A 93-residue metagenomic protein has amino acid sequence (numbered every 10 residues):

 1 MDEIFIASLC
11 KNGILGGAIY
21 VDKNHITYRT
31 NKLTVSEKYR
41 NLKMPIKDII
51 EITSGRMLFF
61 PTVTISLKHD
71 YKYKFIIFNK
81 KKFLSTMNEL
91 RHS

Functional and structural regions predicted by a protein language model:
M1, I26, K47, D70-Y73 (+1 more regions): Short, surface-exposed, charged/polar-biased interaction segments
M1-N24, E37-L42, F78-K80, S85-S93: Anionic N-terminal interaction surfaces
E3, F60-I76: Short, surface-exposed polybasic-and-hydrophobic patches located at secondary-structure transitions
K11-A18, K23-S66: Phosphoinositide-binding peripheral membrane targeting modules
